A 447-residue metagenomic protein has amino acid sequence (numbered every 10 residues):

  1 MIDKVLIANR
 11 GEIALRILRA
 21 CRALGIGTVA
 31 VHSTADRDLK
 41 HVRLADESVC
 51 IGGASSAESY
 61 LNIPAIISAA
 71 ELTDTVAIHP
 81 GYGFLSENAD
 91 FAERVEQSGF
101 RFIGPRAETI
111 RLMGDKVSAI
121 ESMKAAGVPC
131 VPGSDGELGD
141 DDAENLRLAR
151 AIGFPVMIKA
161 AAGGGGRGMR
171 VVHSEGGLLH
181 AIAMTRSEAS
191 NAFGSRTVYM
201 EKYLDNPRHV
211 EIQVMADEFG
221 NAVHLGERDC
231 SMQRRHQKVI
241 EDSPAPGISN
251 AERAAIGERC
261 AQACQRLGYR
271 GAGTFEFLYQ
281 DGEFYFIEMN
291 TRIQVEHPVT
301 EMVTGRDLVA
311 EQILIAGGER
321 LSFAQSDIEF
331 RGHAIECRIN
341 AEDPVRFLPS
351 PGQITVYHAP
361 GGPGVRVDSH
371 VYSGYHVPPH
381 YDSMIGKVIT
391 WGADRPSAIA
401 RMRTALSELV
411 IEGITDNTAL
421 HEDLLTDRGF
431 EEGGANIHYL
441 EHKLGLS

Functional and structural regions predicted by a protein language model:
M1, G165-G166: An N-terminal boundary/leader segment
M1-A126, D135-R147, S397: ATP-binding N-terminal substructure of ATP-dependent carboxylate-amine bond-forming enzymes
I7-R16, A20-I26, S48, E71-T73 (+7 more regions): ATP-dependent carboxylate activation and anion-phosphoryl transfer catalytic cores that bind Mg-ATP to form
S122-V131, G153-P155: A polyampholytic, Gly/Pro-enriched intrinsically disordered region
R147-M157: Acidic/histidine-enriched active-site and ligand-binding environments that engage anionic O-linkages
